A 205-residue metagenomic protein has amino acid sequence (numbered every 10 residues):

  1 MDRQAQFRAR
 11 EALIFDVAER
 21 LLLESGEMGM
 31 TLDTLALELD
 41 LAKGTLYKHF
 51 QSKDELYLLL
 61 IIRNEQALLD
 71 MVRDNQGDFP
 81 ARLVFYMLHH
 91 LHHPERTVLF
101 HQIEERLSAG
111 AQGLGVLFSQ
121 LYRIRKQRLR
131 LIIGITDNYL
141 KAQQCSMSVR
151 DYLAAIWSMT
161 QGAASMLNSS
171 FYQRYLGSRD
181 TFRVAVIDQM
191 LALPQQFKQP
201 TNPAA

Functional and structural regions predicted by a protein language model:
M1-A9, Q143, K198-A205: N-terminal intrinsically disordered/low-complexity leader segments
M1-S25, G29-E38, E55: Basic, helix-initiating cap at the start of DNA-binding domains
L39-F50: Short hydrophobic/aromatic patch on the recognition helix
L56-N64: Alpha-helical DNA-contacting segments of helix-turn-helix folds
L59, D70-R96, V149-I156: Hydrophobic alpha-helical connector segments
L69, R73, Q112-A142, R150-A154 (+2 more regions): Amphipathic alpha-helical packing segments from all-alpha helical-bundle domains
H92-S119, S165-Y172: Amphipathic alpha-helical segments used for helix-helix packing
L140-I187, T201-A205: Hydrophobic/aromatic-rich alpha-helical bundle segments in the mid-to-C-terminal region
